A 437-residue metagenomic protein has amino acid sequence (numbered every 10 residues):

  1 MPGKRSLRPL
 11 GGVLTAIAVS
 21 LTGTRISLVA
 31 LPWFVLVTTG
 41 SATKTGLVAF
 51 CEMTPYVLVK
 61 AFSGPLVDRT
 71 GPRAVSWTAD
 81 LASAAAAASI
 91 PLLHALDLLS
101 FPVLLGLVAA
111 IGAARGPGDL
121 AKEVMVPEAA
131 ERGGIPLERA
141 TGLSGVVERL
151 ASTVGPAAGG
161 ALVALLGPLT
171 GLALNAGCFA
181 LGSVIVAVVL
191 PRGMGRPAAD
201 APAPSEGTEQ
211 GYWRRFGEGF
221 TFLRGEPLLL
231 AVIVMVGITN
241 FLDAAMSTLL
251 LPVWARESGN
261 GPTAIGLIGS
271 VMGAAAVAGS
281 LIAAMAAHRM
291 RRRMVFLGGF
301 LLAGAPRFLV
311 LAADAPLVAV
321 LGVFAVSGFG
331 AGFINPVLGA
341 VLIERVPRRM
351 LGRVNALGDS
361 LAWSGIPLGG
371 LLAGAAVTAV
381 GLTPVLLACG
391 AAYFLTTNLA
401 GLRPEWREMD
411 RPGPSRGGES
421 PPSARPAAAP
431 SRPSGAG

Functional and structural regions predicted by a protein language model:
M1-G11, R192-V234, G417-P433: Juxtamembrane intracellular "pre-TM" segments in multi-pass secondary transporters
S6-L14, A42, F101, L105 (+5 more regions): Primarily residues marking transmembrane-helix entry/exit sites
G12-L28, E52-V67, G71-A86, V103-V163 (+4 more regions): Substrate-agnostic recognition of the 12-TM MFS/MFS-like secondary transporter fold
I26, A30-P55: Extracellular/periplasmic helix-loop-helix junction of adjacent transmembrane segments in MFS-like secondary
A30, L166-A173, R215-S280, T383: A single, central transmembrane helix in multi-pass transporters
S41-A49, L104, L137, G261-G269 (+1 more regions): Juxtamembrane helix-start elements in MFS-like secondary transporters
L58-F62, R69, R73, S89 (+2 more regions): C-terminal transmembrane bundle of multi-pass solute transporters/carriers
F101-G112, R139-A198, G266, S270 (+2 more regions): Hydrophobic alpha-helical transmembrane segments
